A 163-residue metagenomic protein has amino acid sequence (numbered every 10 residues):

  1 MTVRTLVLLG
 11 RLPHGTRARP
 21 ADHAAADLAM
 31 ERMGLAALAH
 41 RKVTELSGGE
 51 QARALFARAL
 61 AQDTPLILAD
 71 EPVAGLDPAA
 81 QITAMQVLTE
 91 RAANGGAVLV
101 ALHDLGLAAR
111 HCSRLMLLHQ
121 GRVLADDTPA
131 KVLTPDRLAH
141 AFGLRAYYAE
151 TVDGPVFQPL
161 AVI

Functional and structural regions predicted by a protein language model:
L8, A21-L38: Conserved ABC ATPase "signature" region
K42-L46, E50: Conserved ABC ATPase signature
I67-D70: Catalytic Walker B motif of ABC-type/P-loop ATPase nucleotide-binding domains
L102-H103: H-loop/switch region of ABC-family ATPase nucleotide-binding domains
A108-R110: A short, surface-exposed alpha-helical micro-motif characterized by mixed small hydrophobic and charged/polar residues
A139-I163: ABC ATPase nucleotide-binding domains
